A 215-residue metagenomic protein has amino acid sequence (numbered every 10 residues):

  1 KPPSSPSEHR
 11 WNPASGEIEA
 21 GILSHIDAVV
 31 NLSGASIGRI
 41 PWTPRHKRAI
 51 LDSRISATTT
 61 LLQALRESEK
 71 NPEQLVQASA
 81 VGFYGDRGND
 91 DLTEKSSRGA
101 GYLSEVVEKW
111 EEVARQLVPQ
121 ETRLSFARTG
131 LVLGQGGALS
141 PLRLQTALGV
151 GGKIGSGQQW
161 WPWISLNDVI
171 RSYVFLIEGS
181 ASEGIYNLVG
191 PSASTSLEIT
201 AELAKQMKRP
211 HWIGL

Functional and structural regions predicted by a protein language model:
P3-A57: NAD(P)H-binding glycine-rich loop region in Rossmannoid oxidoreductase-like domains and their noncatalytic homologs
T59-G101: Conserved Rossmann-fold NAD(P)-dependent oxidoreductase catalytic core, especially the SDR/UDP-sugar
S79-A80, E112-Q135: Conserved beta-loop-beta element that borders a ligand/cofactor-binding pocket
S97-L103, R128-G136, S156-L166, I177: Glycine-rich "substrate-gating" loop/helix at the edge of Rossmann-like oxidoreductase active sites
E108, Q120-E121, L133-P141, L176-Y186: Glycine/proline-rich active-site loop of Rossmann-fold NAD(P)-dependent oxidoreductases
R115, R143-G151, Q159-A193: Alpha-helical substrate-binding/gating segment
G179-L215: Mid/C-terminal beta-alpha module of Rossmann-like enzyme folds, strongest in SDR-family dehydrogenases/epimerases
